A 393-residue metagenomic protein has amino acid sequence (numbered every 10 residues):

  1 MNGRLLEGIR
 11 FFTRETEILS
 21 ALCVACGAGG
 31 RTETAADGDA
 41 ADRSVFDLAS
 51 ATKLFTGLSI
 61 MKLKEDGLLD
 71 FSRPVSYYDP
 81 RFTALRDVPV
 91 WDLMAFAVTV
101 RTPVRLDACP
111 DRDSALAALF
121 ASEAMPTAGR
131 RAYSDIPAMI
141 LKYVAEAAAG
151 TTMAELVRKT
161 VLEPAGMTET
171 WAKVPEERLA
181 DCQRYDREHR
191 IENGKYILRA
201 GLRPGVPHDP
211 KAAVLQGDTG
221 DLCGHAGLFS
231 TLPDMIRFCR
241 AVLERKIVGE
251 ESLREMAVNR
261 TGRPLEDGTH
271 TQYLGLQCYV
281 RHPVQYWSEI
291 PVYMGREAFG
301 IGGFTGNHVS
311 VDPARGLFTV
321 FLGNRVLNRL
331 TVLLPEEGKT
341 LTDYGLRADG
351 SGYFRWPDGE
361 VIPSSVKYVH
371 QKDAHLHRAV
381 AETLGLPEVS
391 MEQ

Functional and structural regions predicted by a protein language model:
L6-A41, L48, A95, V104-P110 (+2 more regions): A short, well-structured edge-of-sheet supersecondary motif
I9, V24, T56, I60 (+7 more regions): Residue-level preference for non-acidic, small/hydrophobic
R10-T13, T127, P264-L265, Y293-F299 (+1 more regions): Short, P/G- and charge-enriched loop/turn segments at secondary-structure junctions
T16-C23, G38-L93, E123-I136, C223-A226: Short active-site loop at a secondary-structure junction that contains or immediately precedes the catalytic residue(s)
R86-M294: Short, surface-exposed loop or secondary-structure junction motifs that flank catalytic or metal-binding residues
D221-G227, R296-S310, N324-N328: Glycine-rich phosphate/pyrophosphate-binding beta-alpha loops
E244, A257-P264, P283-Q285, R329-Q393: Short, gly/Ser/Thr-rich active-site loops of penicillin-recognizing serine hydrolases
D267-G268, E289-P291, L322-G323, L330-L334: Short conserved micro-motifs at the rims of enzyme active sites and ligand-binding pockets
